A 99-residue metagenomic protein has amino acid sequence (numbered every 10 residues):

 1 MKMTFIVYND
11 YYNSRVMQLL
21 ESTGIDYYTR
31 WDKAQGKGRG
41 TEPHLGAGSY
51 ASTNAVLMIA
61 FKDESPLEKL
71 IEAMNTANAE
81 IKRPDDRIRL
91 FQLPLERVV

Functional and structural regions predicted by a protein language model:
M1-V99: Positively charged, small/polar-rich N-terminal and surface patches that mediate targeting and assembly and bind
